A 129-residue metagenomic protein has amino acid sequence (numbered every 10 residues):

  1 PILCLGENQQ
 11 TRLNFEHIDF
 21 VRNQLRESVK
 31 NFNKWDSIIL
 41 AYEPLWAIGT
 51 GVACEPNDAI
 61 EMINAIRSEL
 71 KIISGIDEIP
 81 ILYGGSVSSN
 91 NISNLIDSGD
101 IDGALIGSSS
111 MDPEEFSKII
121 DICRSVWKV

Functional and structural regions predicted by a protein language model:
P1-V52, M62: Conserved anion-binding
L25-V29, I60-R67, I92, S117-I120: Generic structural signal for well-ordered alpha-helices, preferentially at hydrophobic/aromatic core positions
F32-W35, L70-D77, D100, V126-W127: Short helix-capping segments at alpha-helix termini
E43, L95, G107: Conserved, mostly hydrophobic/aromatic
P44-I73, I79-I81, V87: Glycine/Thr-rich beta-alpha phosphate-binding loop at enzyme active sites
S74, V87-I101: Catalytic cores of alpha/beta
Y83-S89, S108-S110: Glycine-rich beta-to-alpha transition loops that act as phosphate-gripper elements at the mouths of alpha/beta enzyme
D97-S98, S110-V129: C-terminal helical cap(s) of enzyme catalytic domains, especially alpha/beta-barrels
